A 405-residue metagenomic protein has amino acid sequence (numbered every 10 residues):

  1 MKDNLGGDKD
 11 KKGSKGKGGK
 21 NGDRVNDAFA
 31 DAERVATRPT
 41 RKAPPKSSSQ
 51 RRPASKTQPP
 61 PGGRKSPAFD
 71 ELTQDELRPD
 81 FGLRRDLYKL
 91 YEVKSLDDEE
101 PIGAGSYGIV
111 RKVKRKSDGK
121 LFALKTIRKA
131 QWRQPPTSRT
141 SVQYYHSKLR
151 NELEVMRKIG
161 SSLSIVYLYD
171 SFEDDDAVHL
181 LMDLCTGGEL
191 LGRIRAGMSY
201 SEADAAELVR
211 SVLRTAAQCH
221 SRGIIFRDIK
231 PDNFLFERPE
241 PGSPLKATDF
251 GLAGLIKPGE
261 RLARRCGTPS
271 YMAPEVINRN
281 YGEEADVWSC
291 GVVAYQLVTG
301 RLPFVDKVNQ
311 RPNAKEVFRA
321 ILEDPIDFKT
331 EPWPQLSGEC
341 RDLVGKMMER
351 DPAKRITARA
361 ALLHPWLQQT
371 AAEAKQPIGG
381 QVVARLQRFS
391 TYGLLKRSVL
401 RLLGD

Functional and structural regions predicted by a protein language model:
E99-S106, V110: Protein kinase glycine-rich loop
I109-K114, D118-W132: Glycine-rich ATP phosphate-binding loop
V166, D175-D183, L191-G192: A conserved loop-to-beta-strand element in the N-lobe of protein kinase catalytic cores that borders the ATP-binding
S171: Activation-segment/catalytic-loop signature of the eukaryotic protein kinase fold
L208-V209: Activation segment signature within eukaryotic-like protein kinase domains
H220-E237: Catalytic-loop of the protein kinase fold
